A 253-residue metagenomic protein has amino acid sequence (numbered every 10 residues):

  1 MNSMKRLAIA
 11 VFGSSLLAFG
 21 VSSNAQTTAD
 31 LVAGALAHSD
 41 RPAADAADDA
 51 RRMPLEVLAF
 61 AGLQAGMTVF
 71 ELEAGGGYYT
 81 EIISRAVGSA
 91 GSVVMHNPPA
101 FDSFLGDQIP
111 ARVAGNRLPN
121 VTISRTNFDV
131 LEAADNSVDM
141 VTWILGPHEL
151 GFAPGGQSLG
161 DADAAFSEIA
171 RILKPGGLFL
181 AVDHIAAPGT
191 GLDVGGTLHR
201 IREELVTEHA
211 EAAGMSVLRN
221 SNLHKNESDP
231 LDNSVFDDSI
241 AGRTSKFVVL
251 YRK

Functional and structural regions predicted by a protein language model:
V32-F60, Q64: Class I SAM-dependent methyltransferase Rossmann-like catalytic core, especially the SAM/SAH-binding loop
G66, S89-A90, L173-F179: Short glycine-dipeptide loop
G66-G75: Conserved class I S-adenosyl-L-methionine
S84, Q157-P175: A short glycine-rich, Lys/Arg-flanked "PGG" loop and its adjoining helix->strand segment in the class I
L105-L131: S-adenosyl-L-methionine
L131-V141: A short acidic, Gly/Pro-enriched loop at the edge of an enzyme's catalytic core that lines a small-molecule cofactor
D139-G160: A short SAM/SAH-binding and catalytic strip from SAM-dependent methyltransferases
S228-K253: Core SAM-dependent methyltransferase catalytic element
